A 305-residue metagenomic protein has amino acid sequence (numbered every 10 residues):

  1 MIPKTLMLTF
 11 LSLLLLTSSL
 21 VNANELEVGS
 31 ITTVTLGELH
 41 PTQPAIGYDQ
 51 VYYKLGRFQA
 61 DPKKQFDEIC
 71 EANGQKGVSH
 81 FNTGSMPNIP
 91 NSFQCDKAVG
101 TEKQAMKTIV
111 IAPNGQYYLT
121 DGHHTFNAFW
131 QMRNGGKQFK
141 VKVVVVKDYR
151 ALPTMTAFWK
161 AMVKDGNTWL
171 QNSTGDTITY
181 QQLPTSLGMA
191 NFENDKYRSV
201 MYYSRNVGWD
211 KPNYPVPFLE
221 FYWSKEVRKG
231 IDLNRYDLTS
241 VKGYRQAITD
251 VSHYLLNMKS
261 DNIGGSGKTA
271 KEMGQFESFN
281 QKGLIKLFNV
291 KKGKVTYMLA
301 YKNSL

Functional and structural regions predicted by a protein language model:
M1-T9: Bacterial N-terminal signal peptides that target proteins for export
L8-S18: Bacterial N-terminal signal peptides
S18-S19, S204: Generic short alpha-helical hydrophobic face used as a protein-protein interaction/packing hotspot
V21-E25: Boundary at the C-terminal end of the N-terminal hydrophobic targeting segment
L26-G100, Q104-I109, P113-Q116, H124 (+1 more regions): Surface-exposed, charge/polar-rich loops and edge strands
L119: Active-site-adjacent beta-strand anchor residues
